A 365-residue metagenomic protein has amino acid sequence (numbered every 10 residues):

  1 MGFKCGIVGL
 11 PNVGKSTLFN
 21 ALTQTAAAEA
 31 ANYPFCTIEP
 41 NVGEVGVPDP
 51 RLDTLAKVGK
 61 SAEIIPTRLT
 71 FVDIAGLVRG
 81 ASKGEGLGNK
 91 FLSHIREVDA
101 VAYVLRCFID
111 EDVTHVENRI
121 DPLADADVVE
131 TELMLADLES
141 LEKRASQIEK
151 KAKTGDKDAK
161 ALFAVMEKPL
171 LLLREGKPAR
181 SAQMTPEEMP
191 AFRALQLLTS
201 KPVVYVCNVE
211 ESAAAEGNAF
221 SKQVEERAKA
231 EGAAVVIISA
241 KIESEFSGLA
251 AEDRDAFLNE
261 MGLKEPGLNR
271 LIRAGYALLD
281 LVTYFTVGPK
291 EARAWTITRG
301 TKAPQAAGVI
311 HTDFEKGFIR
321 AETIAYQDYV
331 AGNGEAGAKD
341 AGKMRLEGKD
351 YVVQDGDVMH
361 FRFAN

Functional and structural regions predicted by a protein language model:
M1-T114, E142-K143, I148: Conserved G1/Walker A P-loop phosphate-binding module
G2-V8, V13, F19, E142 (+2 more regions): C-terminal-of-GTPase-core extension/linker across diverse P-loop GTPases
F3, G14-N20, P48-K60, G88-D112 (+5 more regions): Phosphate-binding glycine-rich loops and adjacent basic patches that engage nucleotide phosphates, nucleic-acid
G6, F35, P40-G43, P50-L52 (+15 more regions): Short capping/connector residues at structural and topological boundaries
L22, G84-L87, V116-R119, N218-K222 (+1 more regions): Short, glycine/charged-enriched secondary-structure capping and boundary segments
A26-P34, N41-G43, R51-T54, K83 (+12 more regions): Glycine-rich, flexible loop/turn motifs
F35, D49-L52, I65-F71, E85-V98 (+9 more regions): Amphipathic alpha-helical transducer elements in NTP-driven molecular machines
G43-P48, A75-E85, R96-K157, L172-T185 (+1 more regions): Conserved Switch II/interswitch segment of TRAFAC-class P-loop GTPases
